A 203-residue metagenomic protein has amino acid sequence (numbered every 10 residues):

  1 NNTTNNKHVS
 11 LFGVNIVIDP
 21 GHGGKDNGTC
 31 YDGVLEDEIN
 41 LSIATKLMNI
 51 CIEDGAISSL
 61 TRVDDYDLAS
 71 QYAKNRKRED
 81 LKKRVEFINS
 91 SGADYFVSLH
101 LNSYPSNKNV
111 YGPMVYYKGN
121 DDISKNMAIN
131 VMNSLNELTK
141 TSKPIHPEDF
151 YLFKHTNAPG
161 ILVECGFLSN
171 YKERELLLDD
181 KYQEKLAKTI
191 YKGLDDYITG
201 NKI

Functional and structural regions predicted by a protein language model:
N2-M127: Catalytic-core regions of hydrolytic enzymes
K25-C30, V34, L68-A69, N75 (+4 more regions): Peptidoglycan cell-wall recognition and remodeling modules
N40, S124, A128, D179 (+1 more regions): Short, charged, low-complexity patches
P105, K143-I203: Active-site-adjacent mobile loop/cap segments within catalytic or ligand-binding domains
D122-H146: Active-site-adjacent substrate-binding region of metalloamidase/peptidase-like peptide-processing proteins
